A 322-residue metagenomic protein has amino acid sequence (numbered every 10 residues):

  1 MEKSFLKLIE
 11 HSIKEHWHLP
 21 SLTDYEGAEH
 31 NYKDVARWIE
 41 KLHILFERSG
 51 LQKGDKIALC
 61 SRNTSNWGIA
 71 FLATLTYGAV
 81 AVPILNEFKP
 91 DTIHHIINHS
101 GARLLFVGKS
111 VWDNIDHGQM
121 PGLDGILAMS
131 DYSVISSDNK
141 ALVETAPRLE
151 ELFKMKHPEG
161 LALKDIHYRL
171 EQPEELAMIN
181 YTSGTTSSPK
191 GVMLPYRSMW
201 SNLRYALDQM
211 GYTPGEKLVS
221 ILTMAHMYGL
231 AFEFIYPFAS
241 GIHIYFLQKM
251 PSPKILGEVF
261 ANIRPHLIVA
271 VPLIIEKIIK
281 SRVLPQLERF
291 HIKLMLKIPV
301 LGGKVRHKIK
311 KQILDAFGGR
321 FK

Functional and structural regions predicted by a protein language model:
L8, S49, T76-M155: Structural core segment of the AMP-binding/adenylate-forming
E10, H18-T64, G68-L72, K89-H94 (+1 more regions): Conserved AMP-binding/adenylate-forming core of the ANL superfamily
W17-H18, A128, P147-Y181, S188 (+1 more regions): Conserved pre-ATP/AMP-binding loop-to-beta segment of ANL
N31-K33, R169, A177-S201: Conserved AMP-binding A3 loop
L51-D55, Q172, Y212-E216, R320-F321: Short helix-loop-beta connector
K56, R62-V82, N86-P90, N98-L104 (+3 more regions): A short helix-loop-beta submotif of the ANL/AMP-binding
K156-P158, D165-R169, P173, I298-K322: Alpha-helix-centered segments that form part of catalytic cores
W200-K217, M224-Q312, A316: Conserved AMP-binding/adenylation subdomain of ANL enzymes
